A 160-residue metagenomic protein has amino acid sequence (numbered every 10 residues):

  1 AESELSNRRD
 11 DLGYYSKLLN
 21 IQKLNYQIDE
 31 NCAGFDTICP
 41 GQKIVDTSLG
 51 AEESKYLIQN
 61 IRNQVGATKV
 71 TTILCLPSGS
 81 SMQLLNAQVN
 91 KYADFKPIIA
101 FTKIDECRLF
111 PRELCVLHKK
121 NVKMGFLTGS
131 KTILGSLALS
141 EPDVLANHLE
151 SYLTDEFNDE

Functional and structural regions predicted by a protein language model:
A1-N7, Y15-N60, V65-G66, L74-S80: Switch II (G3) loop of P-loop NTPases
N7-R9, M82-L84, R108-P111, L134-L137: Switch/connector loops and helix/strand junctions flanking conserved nucleotide-binding motifs in nucleotide-processing
R9-S16, A87-N90, R112-V116: Short, aromatic/basic amphipathic alpha-helical patches
Y15-Q22, A67, F95, K119 (+1 more regions): Conserved, well-folded catalytic cores of nucleic-acid-processing and energy-transducing macromolecular machines
V65-A67, L85-D94: Structured C-terminal portions of repeat-based eukaryotic scaffold domains
K69-L76, D94-L134: Conserved beta-strand/loop subsegment of P-loop NTPase cores
L117-E160: NTP-binding/hydrolysis catalytic cores, primarily Walker-type P-loop NTPases
